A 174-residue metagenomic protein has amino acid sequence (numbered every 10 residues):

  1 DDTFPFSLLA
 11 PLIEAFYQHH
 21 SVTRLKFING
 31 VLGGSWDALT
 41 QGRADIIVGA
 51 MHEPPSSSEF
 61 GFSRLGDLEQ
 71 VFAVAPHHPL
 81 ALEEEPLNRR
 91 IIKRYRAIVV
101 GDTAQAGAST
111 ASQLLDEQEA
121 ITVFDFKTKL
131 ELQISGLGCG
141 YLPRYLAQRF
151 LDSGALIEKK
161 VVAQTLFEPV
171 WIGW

Functional and structural regions predicted by a protein language model:
D1, T23, F27, E117-A120 (+1 more regions): Conserved short-loop catalytic and cofactor-binding motifs
D2-S56: Central regulatory/effector-binding core of bacterial HTH transcription factors
S58-L137, L142-F167: C-terminal regulatory
V170-W174: A short beta-strand structural signal in non-transmembrane regions
